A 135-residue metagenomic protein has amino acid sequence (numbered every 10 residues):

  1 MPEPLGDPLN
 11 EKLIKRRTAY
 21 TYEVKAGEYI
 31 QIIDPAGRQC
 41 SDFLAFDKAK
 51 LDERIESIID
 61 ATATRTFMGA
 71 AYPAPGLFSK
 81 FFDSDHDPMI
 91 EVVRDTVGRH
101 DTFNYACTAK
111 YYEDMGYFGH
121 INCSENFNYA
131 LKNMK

Functional and structural regions predicted by a protein language model:
M1-K135: Acidic, Ser/Thr/Pro
